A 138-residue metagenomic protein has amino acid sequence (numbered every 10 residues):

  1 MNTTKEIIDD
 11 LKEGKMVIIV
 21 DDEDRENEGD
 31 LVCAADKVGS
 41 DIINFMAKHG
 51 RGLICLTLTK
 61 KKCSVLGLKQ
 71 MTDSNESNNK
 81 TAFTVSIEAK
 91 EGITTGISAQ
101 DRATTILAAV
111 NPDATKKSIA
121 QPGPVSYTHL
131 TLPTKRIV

Functional and structural regions predicted by a protein language model:
M1-E28, V32-G39: N-terminal, positively charged regions that mediate nucleic acid binding
E6-I8, I43-M46, Q70-E76, T95-G96 (+1 more regions): A generic local secondary-structure boundary/capping motif
D9-M16, K48-R51, K90: Generic secondary-structure signature for well-ordered alpha-helical cores
E26, C63, G92-T94: Short, acidic Gly/Pro/Ser/Thr-rich loop/turn segments
E28-I87: A phosphate-binding glycine/aspartate-rich beta-alpha loop in the early core of alpha/beta enzymes
E76-Y127: Hydrophobic alpha-helical hairpins/lids featuring a short glycine-rich hinge
Y127-T134: Conserved small/polar residues in nucleotide/adenosyl-binding loops
